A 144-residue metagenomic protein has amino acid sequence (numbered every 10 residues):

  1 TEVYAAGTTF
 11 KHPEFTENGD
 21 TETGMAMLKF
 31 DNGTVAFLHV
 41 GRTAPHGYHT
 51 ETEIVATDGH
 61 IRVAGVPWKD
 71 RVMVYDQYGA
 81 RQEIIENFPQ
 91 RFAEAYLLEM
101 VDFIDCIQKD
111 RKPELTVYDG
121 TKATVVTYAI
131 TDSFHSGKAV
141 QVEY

Functional and structural regions predicted by a protein language model:
T1-V35, G41-H46, Y118: Rossmann-like dinucleotide-binding domain that binds NAD(P)(H)
D20-E22, Y48, V55-T57, S136: Residues that act as N-cap/strand-start positions at coil-to-secondary-structure junctions
D31, D102-Y144: C-terminal helix-rich "cap/oligomerization" subdomain common to oxidoreductases
N32-T34, T57-H60, A80, R111 (+1 more regions): Short acidic/polar mixed-charge low-complexity motifs
H46-Y48, A64: C-terminal substrate-binding/catalytic lobe of Rossmann-fold NAD(P)-dependent oxidoreductases
T50, E99-D102: Hydrophobic alpha-helical segments typical of transmembrane helices and their membrane-interface/capping positions
T52, K69-A80: Short polybasic amphipathic segments
P89-M100: Active-site loop of classical SDR/Rossmann-like NAD(P)-dependent oxidoreductases, centered on the catalytic Tyr-X3-Lys
